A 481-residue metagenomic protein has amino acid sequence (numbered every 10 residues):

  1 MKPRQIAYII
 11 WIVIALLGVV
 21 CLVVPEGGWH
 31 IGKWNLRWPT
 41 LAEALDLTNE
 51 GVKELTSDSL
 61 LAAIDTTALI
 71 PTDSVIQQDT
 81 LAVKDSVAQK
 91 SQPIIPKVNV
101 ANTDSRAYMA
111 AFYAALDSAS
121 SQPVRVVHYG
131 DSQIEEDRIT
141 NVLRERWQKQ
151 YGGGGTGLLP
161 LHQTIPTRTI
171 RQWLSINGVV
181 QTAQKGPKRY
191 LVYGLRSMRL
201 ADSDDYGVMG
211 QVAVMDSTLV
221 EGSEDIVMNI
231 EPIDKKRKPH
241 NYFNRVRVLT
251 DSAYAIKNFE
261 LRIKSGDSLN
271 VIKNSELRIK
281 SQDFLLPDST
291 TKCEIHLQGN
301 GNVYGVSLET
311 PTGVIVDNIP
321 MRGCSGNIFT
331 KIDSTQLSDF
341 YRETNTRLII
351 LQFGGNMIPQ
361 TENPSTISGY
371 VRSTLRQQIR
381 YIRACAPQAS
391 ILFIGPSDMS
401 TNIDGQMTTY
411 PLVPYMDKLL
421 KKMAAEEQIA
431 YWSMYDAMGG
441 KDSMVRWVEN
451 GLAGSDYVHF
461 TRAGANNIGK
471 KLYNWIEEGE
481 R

Functional and structural regions predicted by a protein language model:
Y8-E26: Hydrophobic membrane-insertion alpha-helices, especially the h-region of bacterial N-terminal signal peptides
G27-G32, S397-R481: Catalytic His-Asp segment of secreted/periplasmic serine-dependent ester chemistry enzymes
G27-V83: Juxtamembrane proline-rich low-complexity "stalk" or linker regions positioned immediately after a signal peptide
S59, T66, D73-S74, D79-T80 (+9 more regions): Coil residues (strongly favoring Ser/Thr
D104-L116, F329-E343, R376-Y381, D417: Alpha-helical scaffolding within the catalytic cores of extracellular/periplasmic polymer-degrading hydrolases
V126-G130: Short hydrophobic beta-strand that contains or immediately precedes a catalytic carboxylate
E135-Y254, F259-I263, K273-Y370, H459: Conserved SGNH/GDSL esterase-like catalytic core that processes O-acyl groups on lipids and polysaccharides
N318, L348-G354, R372-R383, S390-M399: Conserved, well-ordered alpha-helix/loop/beta-strand core segments that scaffold catalytic motifs
